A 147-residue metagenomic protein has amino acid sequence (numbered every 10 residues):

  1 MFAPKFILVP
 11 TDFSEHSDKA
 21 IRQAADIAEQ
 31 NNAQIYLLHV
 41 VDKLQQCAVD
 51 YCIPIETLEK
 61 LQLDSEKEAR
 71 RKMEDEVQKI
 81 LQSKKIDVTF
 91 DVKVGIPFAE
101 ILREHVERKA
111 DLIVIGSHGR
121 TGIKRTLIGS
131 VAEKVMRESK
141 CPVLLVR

Functional and structural regions predicted by a protein language model:
M1-F2, Q30, Q78-I113: Structural beta-alpha unit
F2-I55: Small/aliphatic-rich secondary-structure junction motif
A25, Q78, E133: Active-site phosphate/pyrophosphate- and oxyanion-stabilizing loops and adjacent acidic/basic residues in soluble
L38, T89-K93, L144: General small-molecule cofactor/ligand-binding pocket signal
Q45, F98-E100, G122: Generic structural signal for helix capping and beta-alpha/helix-loop junctions
E56-R71: A short acidic, glycine-rich active-site loop that binds or catalyzes chemistry on phosphate/adenosine moieties
E68, V92-I96, H118: Short beta->alpha linker loops
R103-R147: Gly/Ser-rich helix-loop-strand patches that form or flank binding pockets for ribonucleotide-derived cofactors
